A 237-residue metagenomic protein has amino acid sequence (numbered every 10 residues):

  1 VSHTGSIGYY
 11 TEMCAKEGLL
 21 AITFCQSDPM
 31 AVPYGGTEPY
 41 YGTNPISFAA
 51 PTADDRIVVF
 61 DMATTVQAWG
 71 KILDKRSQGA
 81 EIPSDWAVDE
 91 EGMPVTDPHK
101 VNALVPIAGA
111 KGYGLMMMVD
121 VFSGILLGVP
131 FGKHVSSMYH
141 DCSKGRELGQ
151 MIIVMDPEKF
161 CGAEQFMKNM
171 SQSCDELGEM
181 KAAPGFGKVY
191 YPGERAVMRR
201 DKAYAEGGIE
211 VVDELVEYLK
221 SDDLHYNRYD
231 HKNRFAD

Functional and structural regions predicted by a protein language model:
V1-A53: A generic, well-ordered mixed alpha/beta core segment in the N-terminal half of proteins
G5, Y9, T43, N102 (+7 more regions): Conserved active-site and cofactor/substrate-binding residues in soluble primary-metabolism enzymes
C14, F48, M118, G207-G208: Buried hydrophobic positions in well-ordered alpha/beta secondary-structure cores of metabolic enzymes
I22, Y41, P45, A63 (+1 more regions): N-terminal nucleophile
I22-C25, A49-P51, F60-A63, V154 (+1 more regions): Short beta-strand segments
M30-P98: Phosphate/diphosphate-binding glycine-rich loops and adjacent basic-rich segments that engage nucleotide
G70, S77-F131, M138-Y139: Secondary-shell segments that build the walls of catalytic and ion/ligand-binding clefts
F131-D237: Catalytic-core signal marking the mid-to-C-terminal active-site face
